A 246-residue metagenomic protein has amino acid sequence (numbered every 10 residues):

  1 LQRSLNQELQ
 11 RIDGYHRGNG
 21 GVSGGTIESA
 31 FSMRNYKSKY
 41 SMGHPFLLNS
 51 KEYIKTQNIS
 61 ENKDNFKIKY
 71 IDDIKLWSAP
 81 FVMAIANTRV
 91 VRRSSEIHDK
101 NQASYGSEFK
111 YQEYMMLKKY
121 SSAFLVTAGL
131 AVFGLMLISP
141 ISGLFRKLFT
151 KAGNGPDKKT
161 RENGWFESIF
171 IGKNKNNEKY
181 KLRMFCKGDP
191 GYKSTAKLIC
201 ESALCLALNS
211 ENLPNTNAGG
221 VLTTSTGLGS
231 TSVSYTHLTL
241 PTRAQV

Functional and structural regions predicted by a protein language model:
Q2, H98, I199-E211: Short, hydrophobic alpha-helical segments
Q2-A152, P156-G164, S168, Y180: Active-site-lining helix/loop region of Rossmann-like oxidoreductase modules
S168-N174, M184: Short beta-strand elements
F185-S202: Low-complexity, glycine/alanine/valine/leucine- and proline-rich hydrophobic stretches
A207-T223: Glycine-rich phosphate/pyrophosphate-binding loops and their adjacent beta-strand/loop elements at enzyme active sites
A218-S234: Short, highly charged C-terminal tails/helix-capping segments
Y235-T242: Conserved small/polar residues in nucleotide/adenosyl-binding loops
